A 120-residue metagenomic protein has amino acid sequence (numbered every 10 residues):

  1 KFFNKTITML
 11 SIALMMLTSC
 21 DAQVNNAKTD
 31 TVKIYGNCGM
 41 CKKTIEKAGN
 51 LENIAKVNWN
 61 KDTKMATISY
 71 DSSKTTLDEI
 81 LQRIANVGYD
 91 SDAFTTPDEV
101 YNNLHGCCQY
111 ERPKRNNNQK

Functional and structural regions predicted by a protein language model:
K1-K28: Bacterial Sec-dependent N-terminal signal peptides
V32-K56: N-terminal targeting signals for Sec/Tat export/insertion, comprising classic cleavable signal peptides
T44-K47, E79-G88: Short amphipathic alpha-helices in soluble, non-transmembrane regions that often serve as interface/regulatory elements
I54-N60, D90-D92: Short, well-structured beta-strand/strand-turn elements
K61-S69, V100-H105: Surface-exposed aromatic
D71-T75: Helix N-cap motif at beta-to-alpha junctions
G88-V100: Conserved short beta-strand edge segments in small beta-sheet-based binding/regulatory domains
N102-K120: Short, low-order "capping/linker" segments at domain edges
